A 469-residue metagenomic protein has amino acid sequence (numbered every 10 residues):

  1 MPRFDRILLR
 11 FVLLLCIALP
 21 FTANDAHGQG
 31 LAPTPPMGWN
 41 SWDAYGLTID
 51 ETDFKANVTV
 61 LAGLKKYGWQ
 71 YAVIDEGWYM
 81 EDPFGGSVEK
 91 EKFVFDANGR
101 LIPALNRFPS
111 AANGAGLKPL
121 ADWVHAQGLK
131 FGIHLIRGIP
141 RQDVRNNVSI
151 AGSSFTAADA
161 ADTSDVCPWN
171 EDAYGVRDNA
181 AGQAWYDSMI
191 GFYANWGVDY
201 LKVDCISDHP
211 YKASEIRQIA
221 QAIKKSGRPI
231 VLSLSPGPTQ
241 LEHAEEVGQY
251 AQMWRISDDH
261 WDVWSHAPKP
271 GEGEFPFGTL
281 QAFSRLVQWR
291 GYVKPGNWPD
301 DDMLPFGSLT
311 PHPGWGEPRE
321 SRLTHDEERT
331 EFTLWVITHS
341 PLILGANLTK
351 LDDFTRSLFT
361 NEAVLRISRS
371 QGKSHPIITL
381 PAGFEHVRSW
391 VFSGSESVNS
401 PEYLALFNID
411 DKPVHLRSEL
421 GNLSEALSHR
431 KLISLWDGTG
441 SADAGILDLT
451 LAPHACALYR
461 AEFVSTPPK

Functional and structural regions predicted by a protein language model:
R10-T22: Bacterial N-terminal signal peptides
P35-S41, Q70-D75, M80, K130-L135 (+7 more regions): Structural recognition of the beta-strand scaffold that forms the well-ordered cores of secreted hydrolase catalytic
N57, L61-W123, Q127-Y200, C205: Aromatic-lined carbohydrate-binding/catalytic grooves of carbohydrate-active enzymes
K130-V144, K224-L241: Aromatic-lined carbohydrate-recognition surfaces of secreted/lumenal glycan-active proteins
A161-S164, R177-D178, A184, V231-A346: Glycan-recognition surfaces
T330-T379: Catalytic cores of secreted or luminal carbohydrate-active enzymes
W335-G345, P381-E425, H454: Carbohydrate-binding surface patches
D443-K469: C-terminal beta-strand-rich structural cap/linker in extracellular carbohydrate-active enzymes
